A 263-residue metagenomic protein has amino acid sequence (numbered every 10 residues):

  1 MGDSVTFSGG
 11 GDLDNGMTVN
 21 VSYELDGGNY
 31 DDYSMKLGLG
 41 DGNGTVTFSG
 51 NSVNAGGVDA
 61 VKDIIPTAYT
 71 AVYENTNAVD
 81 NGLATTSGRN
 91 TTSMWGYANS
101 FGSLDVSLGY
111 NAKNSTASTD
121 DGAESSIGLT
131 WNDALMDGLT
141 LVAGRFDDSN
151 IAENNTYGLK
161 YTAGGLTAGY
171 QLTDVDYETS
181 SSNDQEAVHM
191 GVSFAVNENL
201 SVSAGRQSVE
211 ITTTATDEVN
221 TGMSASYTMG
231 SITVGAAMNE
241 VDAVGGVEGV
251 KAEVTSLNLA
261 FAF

Functional and structural regions predicted by a protein language model:
M1-F263: Outer-membrane beta-barrel proteins
